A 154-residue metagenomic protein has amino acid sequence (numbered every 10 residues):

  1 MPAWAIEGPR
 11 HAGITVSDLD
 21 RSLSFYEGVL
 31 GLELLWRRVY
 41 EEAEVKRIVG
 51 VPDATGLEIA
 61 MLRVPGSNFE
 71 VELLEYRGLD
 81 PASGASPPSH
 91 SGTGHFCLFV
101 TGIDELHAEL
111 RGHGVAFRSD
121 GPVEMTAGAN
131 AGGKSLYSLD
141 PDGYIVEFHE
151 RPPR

Functional and structural regions predicted by a protein language model:
M1-A5, R154: Basic/polar N-terminal segments that are highly enriched at the extreme N-terminus, encompassing both cleavable
I6-E7, S17-D20, W36-R38, S67-E70 (+1 more regions): Vicinal oxygen chelate
T15-N68, E105, A129-A131: Core segments of cupin and vicinal oxygen chelate
E42, P152-R154: A short acidic/small-residue loop/turn micro-motif
F148: Conserved SAM-binding loop
